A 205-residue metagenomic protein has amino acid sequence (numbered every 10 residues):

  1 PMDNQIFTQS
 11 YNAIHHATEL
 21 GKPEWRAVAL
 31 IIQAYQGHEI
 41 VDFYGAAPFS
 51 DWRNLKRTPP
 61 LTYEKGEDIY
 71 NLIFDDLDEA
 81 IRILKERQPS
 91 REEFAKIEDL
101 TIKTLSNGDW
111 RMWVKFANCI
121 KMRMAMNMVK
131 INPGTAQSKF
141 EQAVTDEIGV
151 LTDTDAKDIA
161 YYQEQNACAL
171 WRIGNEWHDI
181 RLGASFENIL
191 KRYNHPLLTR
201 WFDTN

Functional and structural regions predicted by a protein language model:
P1-I32, Q36-N205: Structured, solvent-exposed acidic/aromatic patches
